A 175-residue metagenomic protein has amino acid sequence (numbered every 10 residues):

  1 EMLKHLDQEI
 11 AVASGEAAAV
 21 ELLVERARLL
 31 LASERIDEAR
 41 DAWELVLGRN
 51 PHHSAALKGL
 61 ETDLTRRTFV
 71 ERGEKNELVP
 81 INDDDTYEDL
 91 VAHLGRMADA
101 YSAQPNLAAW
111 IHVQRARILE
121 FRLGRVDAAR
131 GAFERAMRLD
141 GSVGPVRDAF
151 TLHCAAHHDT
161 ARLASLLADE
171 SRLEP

Functional and structural regions predicted by a protein language model:
E1-P175: Repeat-based scaffolding regions
